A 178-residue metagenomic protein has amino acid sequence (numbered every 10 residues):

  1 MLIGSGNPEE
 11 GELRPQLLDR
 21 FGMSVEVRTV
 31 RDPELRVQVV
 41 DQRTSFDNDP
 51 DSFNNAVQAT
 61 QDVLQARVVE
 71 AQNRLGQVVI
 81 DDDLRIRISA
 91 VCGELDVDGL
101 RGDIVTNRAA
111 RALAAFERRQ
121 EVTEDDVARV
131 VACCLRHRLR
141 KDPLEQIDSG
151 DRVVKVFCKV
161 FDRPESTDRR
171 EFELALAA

Functional and structural regions predicted by a protein language model:
M1-Q58: Canonical AAA+ ATPase core
P15, D19, I86-S89, I104-R108 (+1 more regions): Non-catalytic, well-ordered alpha-helical scaffold segments
Q38-V78, V91-E94: Conserved AAA+ ATPase "sensor/coupling" helix adjacent to the nucleotide-binding pocket
I80-I86: Acidic-glycine-rich active-site phosphate/pyrophosphate-binding loop
S89-R101, A115-A178: C-terminal engagement/docking regions of AAA+ P-loop ATPases
N107-E117: Short, amphipathic alpha-helical segments that act as regulatory/interfacial helices in nucleotide-processing proteins
